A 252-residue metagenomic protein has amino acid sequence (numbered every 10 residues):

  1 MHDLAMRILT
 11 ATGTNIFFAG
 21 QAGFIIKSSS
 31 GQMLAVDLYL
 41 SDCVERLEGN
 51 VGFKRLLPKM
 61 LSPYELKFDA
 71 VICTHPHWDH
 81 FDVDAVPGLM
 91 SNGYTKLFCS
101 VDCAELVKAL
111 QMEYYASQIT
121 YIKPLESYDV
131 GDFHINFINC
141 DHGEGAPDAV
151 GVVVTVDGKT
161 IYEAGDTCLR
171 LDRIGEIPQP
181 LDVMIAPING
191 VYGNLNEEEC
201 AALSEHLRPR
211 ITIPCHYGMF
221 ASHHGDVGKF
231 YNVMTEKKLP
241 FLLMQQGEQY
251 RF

Functional and structural regions predicted by a protein language model:
M1-V44, E48-V51, K229-K237, Q246-E248: Zn-dependent metallo-beta-lactamase
L9-T14, K27-L34, S127-N136, T155-I161 (+1 more regions): Beta-strand-turn-beta hairpins that frame and shape the catalytic cleft of phosphate-ester-processing enzymes
S29-I72, D84-G88, C168-Q179: Pre-active-site segment of Zn-dependent metallo-hydrolases
D37-S41, P76, D102, C140-D141 (+4 more regions): Active-site metal-binding loops of divalent metal-dependent hydrolases
F68-D79, T212: Metallo-beta-lactamase
T95-A104, I211-H216: Short internal beta-strands
Q111-V130, G175-P180, A201, E205-F252: Binuclear metal-ion centers of metallo-dependent hydrolases, dominated by the metallo-beta-lactamase
D141-E205: Active-site-proximal loop/helix segments of hydrolase catalytic cores
